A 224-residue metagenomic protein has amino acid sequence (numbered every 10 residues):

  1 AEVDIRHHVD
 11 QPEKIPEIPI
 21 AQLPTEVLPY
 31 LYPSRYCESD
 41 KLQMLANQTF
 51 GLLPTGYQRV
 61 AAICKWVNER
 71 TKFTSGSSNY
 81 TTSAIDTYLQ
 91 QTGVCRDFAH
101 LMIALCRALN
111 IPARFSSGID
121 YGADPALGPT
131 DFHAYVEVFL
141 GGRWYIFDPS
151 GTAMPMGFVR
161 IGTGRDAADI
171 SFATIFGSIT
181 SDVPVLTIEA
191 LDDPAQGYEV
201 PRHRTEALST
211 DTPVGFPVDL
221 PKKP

Functional and structural regions predicted by a protein language model:
A1-Q11: Short, hydrophobic/aromatic-enriched beta-strand segments in well-ordered soluble domains
V3-I5, A46, F115, F147 (+2 more regions): Generic structural hydrophobic/aromatic packing signal, biased to beta-strands
V9-E17, A21-G93, L101-I103, A167 (+2 more regions): Secondary-structure boundary elements
K65, D97-V183: Hydrophobic/aromatic-rich core segments of domains that either
S75-I85, A134, D211-K222: Short N-terminal helix-initiation segments at or just after the protein's N-terminus
A195-P224: Alpha-helical and coiled-coil interaction segments, frequently adjacent to or embedded within charge-biased
